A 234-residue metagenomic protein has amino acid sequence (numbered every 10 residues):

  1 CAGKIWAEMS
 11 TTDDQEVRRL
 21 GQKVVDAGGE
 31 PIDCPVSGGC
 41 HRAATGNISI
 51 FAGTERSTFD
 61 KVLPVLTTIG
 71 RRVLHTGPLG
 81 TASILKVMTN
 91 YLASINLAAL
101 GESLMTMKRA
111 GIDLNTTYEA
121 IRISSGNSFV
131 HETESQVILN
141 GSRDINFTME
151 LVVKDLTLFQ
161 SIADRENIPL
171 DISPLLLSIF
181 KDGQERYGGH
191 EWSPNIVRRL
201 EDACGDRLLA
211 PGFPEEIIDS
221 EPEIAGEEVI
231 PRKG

Functional and structural regions predicted by a protein language model:
C1-A2: Short, conserved loop/helix-junction motifs that constitute active-site signature segments in enzyme catalytic cores
W6, S10-S94: Rossmann-fold dinucleotide-binding core
A7, I32, G101, T133 (+3 more regions): Intrinsic disorder/low-complexity signal
E16-V17, V36, L158, G205 (+2 more regions): Low-complexity, compositionally biased segments
P31, V36, A43, I50 (+10 more regions): Generic detector of intrinsically disordered, low-complexity, polar/charged segments
T81-A203: Helical "substrate-binding/catalytic lid" subdomain of Rossmann-like NAD(P)-dependent dehydrogenases/reductases
E185-G234: NAD(P)-dependent dehydrogenase/reductase Rossmann-like domain
